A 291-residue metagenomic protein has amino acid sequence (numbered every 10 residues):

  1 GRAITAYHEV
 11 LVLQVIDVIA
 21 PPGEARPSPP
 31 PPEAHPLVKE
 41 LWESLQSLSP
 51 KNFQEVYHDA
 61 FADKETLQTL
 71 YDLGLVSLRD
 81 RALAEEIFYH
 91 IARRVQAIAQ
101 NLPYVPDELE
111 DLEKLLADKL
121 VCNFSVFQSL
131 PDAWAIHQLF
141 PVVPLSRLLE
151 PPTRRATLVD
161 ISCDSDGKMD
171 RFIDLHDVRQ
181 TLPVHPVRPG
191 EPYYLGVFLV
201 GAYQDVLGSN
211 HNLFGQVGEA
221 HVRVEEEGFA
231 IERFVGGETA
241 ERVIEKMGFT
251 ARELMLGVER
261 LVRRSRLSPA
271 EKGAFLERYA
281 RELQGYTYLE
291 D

Functional and structural regions predicted by a protein language model:
G1-D291: Charged (often Lys/Glu-rich) extended helix/loop segments that serve as interaction or gating elements
